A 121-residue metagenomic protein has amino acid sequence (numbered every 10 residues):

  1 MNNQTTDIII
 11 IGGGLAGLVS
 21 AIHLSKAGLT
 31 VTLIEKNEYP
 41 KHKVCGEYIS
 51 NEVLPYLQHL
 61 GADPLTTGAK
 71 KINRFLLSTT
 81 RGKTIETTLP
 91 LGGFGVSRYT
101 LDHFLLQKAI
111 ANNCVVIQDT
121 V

Functional and structural regions predicted by a protein language model:
N3-I8: Extreme N-terminal starter segment of soluble prokaryotic enzymes
I9-I11, I22-C45: Glycine-rich FAD pyrophosphate-binding loop
G14: Glycine-rich NAD(P) Rossmann-fold beta1-alpha1 loop
G17-L18: N-terminal Rossmann-fold NAD(P) dinucleotide-binding loop
S25, Q58, I110: Short polybasic/polar patches that bind polyanions
L29, A62, C114: Short phosphate-binding/catalytic loops that engage adenosine nucleotides
H42-F75: N-terminal FAD cofactor-binding segment of flavoenzymes
P55, K71, L76-V121: Conserved N-terminal helical subregion
